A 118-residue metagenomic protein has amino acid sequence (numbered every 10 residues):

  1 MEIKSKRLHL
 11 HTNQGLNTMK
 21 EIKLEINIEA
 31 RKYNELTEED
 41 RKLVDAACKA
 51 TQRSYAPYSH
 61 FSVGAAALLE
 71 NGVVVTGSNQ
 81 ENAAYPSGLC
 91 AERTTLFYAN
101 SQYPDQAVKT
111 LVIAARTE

Functional and structural regions predicted by a protein language model:
K4, H9-T18: Short, Lys/Arg-enriched N-terminal segments with co-localized hydrophobic residues within the first ~10-30 amino acids
M19-E35, E39-K42, A50, Q106-E118: C-terminal binding/interaction regions
A50-S54, Q102: Change "in soluble alpha/beta enzymes" to "in soluble alpha/beta proteins
A56-S59: Short loop/turn motifs at secondary-structure junctions and domain boundaries
S62-L69: Short beta-strand scaffold segments in enzyme catalytic cores
T76-E118: Zn2+-dependent cytidine deaminase-like catalytic core
